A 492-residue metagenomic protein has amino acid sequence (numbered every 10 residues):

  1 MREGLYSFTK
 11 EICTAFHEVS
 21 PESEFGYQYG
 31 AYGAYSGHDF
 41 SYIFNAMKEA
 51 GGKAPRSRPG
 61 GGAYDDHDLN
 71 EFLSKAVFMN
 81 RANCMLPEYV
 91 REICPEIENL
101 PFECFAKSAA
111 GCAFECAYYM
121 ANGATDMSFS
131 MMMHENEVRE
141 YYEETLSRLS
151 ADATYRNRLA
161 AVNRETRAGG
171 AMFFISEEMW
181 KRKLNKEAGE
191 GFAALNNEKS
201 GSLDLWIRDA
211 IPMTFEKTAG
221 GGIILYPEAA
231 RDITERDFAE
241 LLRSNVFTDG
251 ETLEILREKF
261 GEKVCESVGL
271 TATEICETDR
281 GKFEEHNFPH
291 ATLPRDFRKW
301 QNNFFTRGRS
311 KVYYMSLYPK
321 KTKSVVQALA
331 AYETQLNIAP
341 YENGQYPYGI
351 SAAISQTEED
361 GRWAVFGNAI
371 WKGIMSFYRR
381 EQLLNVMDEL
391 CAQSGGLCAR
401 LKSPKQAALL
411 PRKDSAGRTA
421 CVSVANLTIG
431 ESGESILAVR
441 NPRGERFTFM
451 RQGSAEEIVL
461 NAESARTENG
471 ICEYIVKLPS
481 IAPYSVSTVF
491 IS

Functional and structural regions predicted by a protein language model:
M1, Y119, M127-M131, G221-A229 (+1 more regions): Short acidic catalytic loops
M1-G26, Y35: Active-site neighborhood of glycoside hydrolase catalytic domains
S7, E11, E103, T166 (+11 more regions): Catalytic-core helical/loop segments in enzymes performing group transfer/polymerization on anionic/lipid-linked
V19-F192, H290, P294-R295, W300-Q301 (+5 more regions): Hydrophobic targeting/anchoring helices
C112, C116, S128, M133-T166 (+1 more regions): Extracellular ligand-binding/catalytic regions of CAZymes and related secreted enzymes and adhesion modules
E190-E266, E468-P483: Helical hinge/lid and interdomain linker segments adjacent to catalytic or ligand-binding clefts that mediate domain
D232-R307: A glycine-rich, often tryptophan-bearing local segment used as a flexible ligand/cofactor-contacting loop or short
K323-Q327: Feature for intrinsically disordered/low-complexity regulatory segments and propeptides
